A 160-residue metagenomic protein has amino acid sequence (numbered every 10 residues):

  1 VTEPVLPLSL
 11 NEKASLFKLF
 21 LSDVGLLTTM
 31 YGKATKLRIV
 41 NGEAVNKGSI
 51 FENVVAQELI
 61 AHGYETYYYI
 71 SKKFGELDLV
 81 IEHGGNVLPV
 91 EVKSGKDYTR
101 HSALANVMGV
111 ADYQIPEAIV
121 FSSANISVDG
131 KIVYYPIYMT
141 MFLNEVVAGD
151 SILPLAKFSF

Functional and structural regions predicted by a protein language model:
V1-G84: Accessory nucleic acid-recognition modules appended to NTPase machines
D23, E76, H101-S102, L155-F160: Nucleic-acid endonuclease domains
V24, S71-K73, S94, S123-N125 (+1 more regions): Residues that form or immediately flank small-molecule/cofactor binding pockets and catalytic motifs
Y68, P89-V92: Short catalytic-loop micro-motif centered on adjacent basic/acidic residues
N86-L88, E117: Structural motif
S94-Y135: Catalytic cores of nucleic-acid endonucleases
A124-F160: Domain-level recognition of nuclease-like catalytic cores that cleave nucleotide substrates
